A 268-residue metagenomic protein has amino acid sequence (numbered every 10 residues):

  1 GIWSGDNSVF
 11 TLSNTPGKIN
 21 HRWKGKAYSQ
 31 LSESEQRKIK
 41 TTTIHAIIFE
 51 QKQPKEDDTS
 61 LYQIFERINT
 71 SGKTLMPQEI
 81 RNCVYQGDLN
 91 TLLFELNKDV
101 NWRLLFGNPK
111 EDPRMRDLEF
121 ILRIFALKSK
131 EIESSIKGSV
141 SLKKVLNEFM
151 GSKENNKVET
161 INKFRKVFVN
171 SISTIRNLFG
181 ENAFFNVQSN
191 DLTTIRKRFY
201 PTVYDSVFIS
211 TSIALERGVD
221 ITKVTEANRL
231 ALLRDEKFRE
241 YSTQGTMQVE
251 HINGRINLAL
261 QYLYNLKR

Functional and structural regions predicted by a protein language model:
G1-K144, K223, A231, K237-M247 (+1 more regions): Basic- and aromatic-enriched surface patches that contact anionic nucleotides/nucleic acids
L118-R268: C-terminal subdomains that position terminal phosphate/3'-OH groups for nucleotidyl transfer/ligation, primarily on
